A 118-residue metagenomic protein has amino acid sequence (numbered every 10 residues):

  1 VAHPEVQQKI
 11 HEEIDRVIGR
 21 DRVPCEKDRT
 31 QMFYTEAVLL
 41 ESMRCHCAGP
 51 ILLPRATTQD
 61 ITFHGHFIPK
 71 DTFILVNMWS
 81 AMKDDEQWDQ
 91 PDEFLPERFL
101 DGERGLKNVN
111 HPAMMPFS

Functional and structural regions predicted by a protein language model:
V1-E5, K9-E13: Cytochrome P450 catalytic-core helices
V6-K9, P50-P54, D84-W88, E103-N108: Extended hydrophobic-aromatic, low-complexity segments
I14-I18: Short, conserved phosphate-binding/catalytic loop or strand-edge motifs used in phosphoryl-/nucleotidyl-transfer
V23-H64, D92, N108: Conserved cytochrome P450 K-helix E-x-x-R motif and the immediately C-terminal K′/meander segment
R29, V76-L106: Conserved cytochrome P450 K-helix/beta-meander segment immediately N-terminal to the heme-binding cysteine loop
H64, D101-S118: Cytochrome P450 heme-thiolate "Cys pocket" and heme-binding signature region
